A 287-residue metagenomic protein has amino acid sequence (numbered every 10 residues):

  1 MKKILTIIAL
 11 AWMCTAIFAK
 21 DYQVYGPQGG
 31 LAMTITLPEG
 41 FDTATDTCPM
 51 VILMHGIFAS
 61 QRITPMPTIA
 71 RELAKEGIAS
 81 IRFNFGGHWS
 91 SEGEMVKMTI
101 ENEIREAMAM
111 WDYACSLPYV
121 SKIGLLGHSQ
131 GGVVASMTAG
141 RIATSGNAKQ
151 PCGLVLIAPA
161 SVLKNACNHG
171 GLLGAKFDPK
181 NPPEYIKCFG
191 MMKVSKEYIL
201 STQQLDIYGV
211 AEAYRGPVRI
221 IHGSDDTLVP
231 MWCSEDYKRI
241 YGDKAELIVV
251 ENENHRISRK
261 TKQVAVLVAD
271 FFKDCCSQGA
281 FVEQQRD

Functional and structural regions predicted by a protein language model:
F18-T45: N-terminal cap/lid segment of alpha/beta-hydrolase-fold proteins
Q28-L31, V133, T138-G140, G146-D236 (+2 more regions): The alpha/beta-hydrolase serine catalytic core
D46-G56: Short beta-strand element of the alpha/beta-hydrolase
I57, N84-E94, A160, E253: Short beta-to-alpha linker loops that shape the active-site pocket of alpha/beta-hydrolase fold enzymes
F58-A70, F85, W232: The serine-hydrolase catalytic nucleophile loop
Q61-R62, H88-Y119: Catalytic nucleophile-loop/oxyanion-hole region of alpha/beta-hydrolase and closely related hydrolase-like folds
A70-E92: Conserved alpha/beta-hydrolase
P118-S129: Alpha/beta-hydrolase fold nucleophile elbow
